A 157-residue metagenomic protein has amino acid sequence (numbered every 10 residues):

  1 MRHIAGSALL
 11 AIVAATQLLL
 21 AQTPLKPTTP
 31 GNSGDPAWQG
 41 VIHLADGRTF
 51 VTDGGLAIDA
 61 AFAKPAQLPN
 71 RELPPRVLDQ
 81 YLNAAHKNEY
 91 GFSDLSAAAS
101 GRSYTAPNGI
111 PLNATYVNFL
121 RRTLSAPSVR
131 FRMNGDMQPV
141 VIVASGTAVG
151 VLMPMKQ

Functional and structural regions predicted by a protein language model:
A5, L9-Q157: DNA polymerase processivity clamps
